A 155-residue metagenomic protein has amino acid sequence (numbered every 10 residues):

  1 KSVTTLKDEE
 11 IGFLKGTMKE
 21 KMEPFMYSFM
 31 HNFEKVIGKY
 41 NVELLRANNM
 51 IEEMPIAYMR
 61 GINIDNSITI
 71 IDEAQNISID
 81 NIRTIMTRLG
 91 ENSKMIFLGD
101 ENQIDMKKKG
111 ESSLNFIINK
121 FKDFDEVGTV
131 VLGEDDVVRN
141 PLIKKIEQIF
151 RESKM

Functional and structural regions predicted by a protein language model:
K1-M155: Conserved helicase motor core of SF1/SF2 NTP-dependent helicases
